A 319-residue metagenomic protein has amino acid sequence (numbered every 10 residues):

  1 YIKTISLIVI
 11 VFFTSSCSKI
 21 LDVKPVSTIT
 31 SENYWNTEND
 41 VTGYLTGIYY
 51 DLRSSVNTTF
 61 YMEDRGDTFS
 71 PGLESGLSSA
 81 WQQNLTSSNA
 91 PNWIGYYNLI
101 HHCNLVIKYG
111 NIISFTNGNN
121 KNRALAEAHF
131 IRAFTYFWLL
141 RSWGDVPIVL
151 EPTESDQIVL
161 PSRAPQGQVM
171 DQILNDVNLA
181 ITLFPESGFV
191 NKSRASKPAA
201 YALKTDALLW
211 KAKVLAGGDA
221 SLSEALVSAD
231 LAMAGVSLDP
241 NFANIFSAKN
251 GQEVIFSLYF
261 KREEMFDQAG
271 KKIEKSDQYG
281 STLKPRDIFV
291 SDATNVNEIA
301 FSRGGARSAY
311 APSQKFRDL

Functional and structural regions predicted by a protein language model:
Y1-V26: Bacterial Sec-dependent N-terminal signal peptides
C17-Y61: Membrane-proximal, proline-rich intrinsically disordered regions
T42-Y44, Y50-L52, L73-W143, I158-Q168 (+1 more regions): Conserved, well-structured interaction surfaces
S78, A234-L319: Elongated scaffold/linker segments in the mid-to-C-terminal portions of large proteins
L140-S142, P147, G188, W210-D219: Short coil/turn linking the two alpha-helices of tandem helical-hairpin repeats
